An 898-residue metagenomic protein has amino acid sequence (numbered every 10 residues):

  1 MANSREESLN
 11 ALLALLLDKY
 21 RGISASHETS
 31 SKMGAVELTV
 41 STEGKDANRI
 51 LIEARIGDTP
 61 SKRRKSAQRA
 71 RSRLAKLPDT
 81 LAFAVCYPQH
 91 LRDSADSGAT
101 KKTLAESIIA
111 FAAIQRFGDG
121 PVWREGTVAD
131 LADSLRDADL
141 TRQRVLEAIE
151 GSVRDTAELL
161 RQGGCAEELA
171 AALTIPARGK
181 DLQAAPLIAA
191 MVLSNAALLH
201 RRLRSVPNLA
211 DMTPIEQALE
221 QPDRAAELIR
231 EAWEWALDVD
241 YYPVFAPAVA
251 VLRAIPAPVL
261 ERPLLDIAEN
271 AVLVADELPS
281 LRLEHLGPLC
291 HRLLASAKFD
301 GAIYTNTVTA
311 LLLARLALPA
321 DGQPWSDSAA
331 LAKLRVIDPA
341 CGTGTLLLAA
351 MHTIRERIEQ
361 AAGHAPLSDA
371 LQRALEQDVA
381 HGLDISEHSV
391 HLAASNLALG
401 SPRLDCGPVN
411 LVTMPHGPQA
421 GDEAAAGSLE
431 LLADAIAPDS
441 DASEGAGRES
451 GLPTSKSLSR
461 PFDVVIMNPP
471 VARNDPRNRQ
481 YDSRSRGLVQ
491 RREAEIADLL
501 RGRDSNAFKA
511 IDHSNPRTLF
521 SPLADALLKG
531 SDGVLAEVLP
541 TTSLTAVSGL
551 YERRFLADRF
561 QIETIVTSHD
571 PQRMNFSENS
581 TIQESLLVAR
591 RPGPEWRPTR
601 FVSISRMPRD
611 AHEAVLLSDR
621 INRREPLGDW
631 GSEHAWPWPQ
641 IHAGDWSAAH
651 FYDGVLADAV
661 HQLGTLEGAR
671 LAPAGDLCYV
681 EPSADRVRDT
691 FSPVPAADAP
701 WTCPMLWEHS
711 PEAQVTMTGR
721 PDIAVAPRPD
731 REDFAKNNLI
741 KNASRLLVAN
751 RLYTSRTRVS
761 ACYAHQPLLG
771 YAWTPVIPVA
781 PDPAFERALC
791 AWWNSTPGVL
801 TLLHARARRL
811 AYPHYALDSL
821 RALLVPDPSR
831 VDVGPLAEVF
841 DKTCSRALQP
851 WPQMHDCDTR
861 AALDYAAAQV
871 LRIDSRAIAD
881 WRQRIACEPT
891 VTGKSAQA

Functional and structural regions predicted by a protein language model:
M1-K32, S41-G44: Acidic-basic catalytic patches of nuclease active cores, encompassing PD-(D/E)XK and other metal-cofactor nuclease
R5-S8, H27-S31, P288-I565, P592: SAM-dependent methyltransferase catalytic region
L15, P186-S205, H291, S395-S401 (+3 more regions): Short, hydrophobic/amphipathic alpha-helical patches that form generic packing surfaces within helical domains
K32-G44, R49, S585: Short acidic loop-to-beta-strand element that houses the catalytic metal-binding Asp/Glu of nuclease active sites
E43-I50, A54-A196, A254-E284, S605-A611: Short, basic/polar, glycine-containing "phosphate-handling" surface segments that engage DNA
I56, T518, D525, Q572-R573 (+4 more regions): Polybasic, glycine- and aromatic-enriched phosphate-binding surface used to engage nucleic acids
L146-P176, L187, V192-N195, L199-R201 (+11 more regions): Class I S-adenosyl-L-methionine
A394-N396, G407, Q419-R477, N506 (+2 more regions): Polynucleotide-recognition surfaces of large bacterial nucleic-acid defense/processing enzymes
